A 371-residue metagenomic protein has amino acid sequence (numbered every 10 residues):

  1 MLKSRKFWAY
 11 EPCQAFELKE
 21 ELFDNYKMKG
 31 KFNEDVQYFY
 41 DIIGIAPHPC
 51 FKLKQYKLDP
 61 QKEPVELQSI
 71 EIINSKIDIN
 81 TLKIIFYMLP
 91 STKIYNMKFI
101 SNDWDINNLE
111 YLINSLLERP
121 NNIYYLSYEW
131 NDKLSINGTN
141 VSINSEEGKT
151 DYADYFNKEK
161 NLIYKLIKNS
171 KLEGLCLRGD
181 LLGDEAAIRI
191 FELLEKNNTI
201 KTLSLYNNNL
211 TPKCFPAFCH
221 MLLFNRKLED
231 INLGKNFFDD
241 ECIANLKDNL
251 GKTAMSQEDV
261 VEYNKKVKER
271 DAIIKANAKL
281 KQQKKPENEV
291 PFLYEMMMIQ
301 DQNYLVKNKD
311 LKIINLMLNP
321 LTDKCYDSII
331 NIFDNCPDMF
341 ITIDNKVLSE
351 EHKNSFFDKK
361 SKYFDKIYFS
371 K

Functional and structural regions predicted by a protein language model:
M1-K371: Leucine-rich tandem repeat or coiled-coil scaffolds
